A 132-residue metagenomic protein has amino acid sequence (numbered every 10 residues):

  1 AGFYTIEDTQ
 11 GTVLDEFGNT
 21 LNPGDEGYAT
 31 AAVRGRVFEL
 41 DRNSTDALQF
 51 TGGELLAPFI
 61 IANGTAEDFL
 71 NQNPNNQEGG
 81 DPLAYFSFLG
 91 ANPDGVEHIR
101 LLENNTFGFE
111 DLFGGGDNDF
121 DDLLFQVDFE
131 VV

Functional and structural regions predicted by a protein language model:
A1-D121, D128-V131: Extracellular distal adhesion/interaction modules in secreted or cell-surface proteins
